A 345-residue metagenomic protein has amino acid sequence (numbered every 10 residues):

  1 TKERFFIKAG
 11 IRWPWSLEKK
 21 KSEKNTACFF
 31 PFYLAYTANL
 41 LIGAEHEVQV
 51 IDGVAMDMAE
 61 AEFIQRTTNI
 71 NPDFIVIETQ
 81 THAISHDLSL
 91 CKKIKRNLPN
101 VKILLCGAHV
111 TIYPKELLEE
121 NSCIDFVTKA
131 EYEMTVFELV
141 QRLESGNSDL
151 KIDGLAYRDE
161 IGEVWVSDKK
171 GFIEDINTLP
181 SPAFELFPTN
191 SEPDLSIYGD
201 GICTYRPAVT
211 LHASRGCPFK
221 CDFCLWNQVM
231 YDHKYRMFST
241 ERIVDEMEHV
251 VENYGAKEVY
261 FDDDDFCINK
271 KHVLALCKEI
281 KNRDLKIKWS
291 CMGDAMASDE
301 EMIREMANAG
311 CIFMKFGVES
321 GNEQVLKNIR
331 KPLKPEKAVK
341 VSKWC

Functional and structural regions predicted by a protein language model:
T1-K2, G53, A108, D294: Cofactor-binding loop segments of dinucleotide-utilizing enzymes, especially the Rossmann-like FAD- and NAD(P)+-binding
T1-T26: Short glycine-rich His-centered loop
K2, Q80-H82, S320: Short glycine-rich anion-binding loops that position phosphate/pyrophosphate groups of nucleotides and phosphorylated
T26-F29, A55, T79, T128 (+4 more regions): Pocket-edge positions in alpha/beta enzyme catalytic cores
Y33, T37-D175: Glycine-rich beta-alpha loop elements in corrinoid/cobalamin-binding modules across cobalamin-dependent enzymes
S167-N190: A broadly conserved sequence feature marking short terminus-proximal activation segments in nucleic acid-centric
P182-C345: Radical SAM [4Fe-4S] cluster-binding motif and immediate context
